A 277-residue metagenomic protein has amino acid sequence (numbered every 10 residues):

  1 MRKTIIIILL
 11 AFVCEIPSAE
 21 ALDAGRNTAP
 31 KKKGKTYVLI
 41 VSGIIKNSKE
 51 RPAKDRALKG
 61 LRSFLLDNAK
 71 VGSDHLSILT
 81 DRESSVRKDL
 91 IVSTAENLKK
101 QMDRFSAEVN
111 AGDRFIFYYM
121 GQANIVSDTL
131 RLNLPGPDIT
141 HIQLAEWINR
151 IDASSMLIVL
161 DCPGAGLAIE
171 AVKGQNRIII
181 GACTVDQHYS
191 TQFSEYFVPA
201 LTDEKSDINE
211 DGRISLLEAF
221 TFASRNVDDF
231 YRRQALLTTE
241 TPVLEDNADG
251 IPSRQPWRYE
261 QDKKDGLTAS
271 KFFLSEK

Functional and structural regions predicted by a protein language model:
M1-T4: Positively charged n-region of N-terminal signal peptides that target proteins for export
I7-E15: Bacterial N-terminal signal peptides
S18-R114, L157, Y259-K277: Boundary/activation segment at the start of structured domains
K32, S48-K59, V92-E96, L134 (+3 more regions): Soluble non-cytosolic domains of exported or imported proteins
I44-S48, R82-V86, G121-V126, P137-T140 (+4 more regions): Solvent-exposed loop/turn segments at secondary-structure junctions within structured extracellular/periplasmic domains
V109, S224-K277: Terminal, contiguous helix-loop blocks that mediate binding/assembly
N110, Y119-I151, K277: A short, glycine/acidic-enriched catalytic loop
L157-D249: Active-site-proximal C-terminal subdomain of hydrolase catalytic domains
